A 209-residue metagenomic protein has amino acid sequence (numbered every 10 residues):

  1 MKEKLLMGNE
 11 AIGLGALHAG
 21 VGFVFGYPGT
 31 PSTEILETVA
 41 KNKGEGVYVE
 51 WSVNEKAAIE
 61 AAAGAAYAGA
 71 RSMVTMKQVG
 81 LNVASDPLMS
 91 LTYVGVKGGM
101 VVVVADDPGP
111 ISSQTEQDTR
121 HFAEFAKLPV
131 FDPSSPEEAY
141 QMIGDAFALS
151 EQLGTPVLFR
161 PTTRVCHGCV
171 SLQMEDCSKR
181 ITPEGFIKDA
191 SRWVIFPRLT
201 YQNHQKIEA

Functional and structural regions predicted by a protein language model:
M1-P136, Q141, T162-V165, S178-K179: Thiamine diphosphate
K2-N9, P133-A209: Flexible, low-complexity linker and terminal segments
